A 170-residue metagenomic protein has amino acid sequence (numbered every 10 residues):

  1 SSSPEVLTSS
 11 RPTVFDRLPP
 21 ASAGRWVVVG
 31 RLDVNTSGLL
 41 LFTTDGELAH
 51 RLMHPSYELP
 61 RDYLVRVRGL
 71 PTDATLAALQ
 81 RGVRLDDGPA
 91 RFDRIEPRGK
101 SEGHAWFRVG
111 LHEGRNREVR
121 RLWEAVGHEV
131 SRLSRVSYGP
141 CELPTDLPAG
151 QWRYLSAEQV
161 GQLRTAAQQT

Functional and structural regions predicted by a protein language model:
S1-T170: Basic, flexible Lys/Arg- and Gly-enriched helix-loop patches that mediate nucleic-acid binding at interfaces with rRNA
